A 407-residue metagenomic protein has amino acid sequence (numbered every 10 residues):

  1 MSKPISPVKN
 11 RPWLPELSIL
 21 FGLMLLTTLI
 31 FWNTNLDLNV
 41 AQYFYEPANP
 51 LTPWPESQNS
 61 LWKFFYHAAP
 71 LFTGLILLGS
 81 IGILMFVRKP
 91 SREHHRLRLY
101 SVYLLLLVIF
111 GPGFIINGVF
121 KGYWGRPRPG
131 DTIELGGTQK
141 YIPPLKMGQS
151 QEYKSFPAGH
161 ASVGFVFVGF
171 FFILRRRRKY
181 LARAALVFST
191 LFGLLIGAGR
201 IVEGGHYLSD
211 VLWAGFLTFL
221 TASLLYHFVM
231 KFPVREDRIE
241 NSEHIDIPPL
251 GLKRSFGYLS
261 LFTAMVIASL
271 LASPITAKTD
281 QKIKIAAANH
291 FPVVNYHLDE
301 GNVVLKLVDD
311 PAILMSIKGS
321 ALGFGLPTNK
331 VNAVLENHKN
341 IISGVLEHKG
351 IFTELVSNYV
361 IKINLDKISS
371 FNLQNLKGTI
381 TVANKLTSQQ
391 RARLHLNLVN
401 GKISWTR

Functional and structural regions predicted by a protein language model:
P4-Y153, S162-S189: Hydrophobic alpha-helical bundle signature of multipass membrane enzymes
R11-E16, I142-G251: Membrane-embedded catalytic cores of phosphoryl/pyrophosphoryl-handling enzymes
I30, T34, I115-G118, M265-K282: Membrane-interface motif at the C-terminal end of an N-terminal transmembrane signal
F72-L97, T221-L259: Cytosolic-side transmembrane helix boundary signature
R98-G113, I247-T276: Internal/C-terminal transmembrane anchor helices
L270-P292, N302-R407: Acidic (Asp/Glu) and glycine-rich low-complexity loops/linkers that are typically intrinsically disordered
H297-L298: Structural recognition of beta-strand segments within beta-rich domains
